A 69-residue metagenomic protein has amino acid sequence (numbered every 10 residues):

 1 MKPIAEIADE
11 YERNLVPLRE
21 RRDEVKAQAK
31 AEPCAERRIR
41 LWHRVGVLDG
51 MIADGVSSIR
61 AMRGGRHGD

Functional and structural regions predicted by a protein language model:
M1-R19: Short, charge/polar-rich alpha-helical segments
A5-A8, R40, A53, R60: Residues marking helix boundaries in flexible regions
A27-R40: Charged, low-complexity interaction regions
R44-D69: Amphipathic alpha-helical coiled-coil segments
